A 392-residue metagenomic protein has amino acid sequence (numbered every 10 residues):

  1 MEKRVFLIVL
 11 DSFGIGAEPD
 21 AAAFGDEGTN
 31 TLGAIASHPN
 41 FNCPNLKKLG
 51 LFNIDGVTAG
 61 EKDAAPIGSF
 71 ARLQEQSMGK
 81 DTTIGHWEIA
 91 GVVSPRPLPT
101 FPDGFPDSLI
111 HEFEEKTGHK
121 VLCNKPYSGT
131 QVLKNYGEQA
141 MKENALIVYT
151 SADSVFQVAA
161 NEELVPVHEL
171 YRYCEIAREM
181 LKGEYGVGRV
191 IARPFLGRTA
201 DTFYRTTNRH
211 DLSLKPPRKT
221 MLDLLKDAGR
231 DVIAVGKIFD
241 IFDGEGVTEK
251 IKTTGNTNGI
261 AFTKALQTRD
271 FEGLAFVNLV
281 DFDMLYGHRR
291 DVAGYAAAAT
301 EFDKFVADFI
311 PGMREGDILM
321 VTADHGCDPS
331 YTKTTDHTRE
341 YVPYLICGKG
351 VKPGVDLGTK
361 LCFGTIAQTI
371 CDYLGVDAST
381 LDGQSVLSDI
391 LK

Functional and structural regions predicted by a protein language model:
M1-K392: Feature captures the catalytic ectodomains and active-site-proximal regions of enzymes that hydrolyze or transfer
